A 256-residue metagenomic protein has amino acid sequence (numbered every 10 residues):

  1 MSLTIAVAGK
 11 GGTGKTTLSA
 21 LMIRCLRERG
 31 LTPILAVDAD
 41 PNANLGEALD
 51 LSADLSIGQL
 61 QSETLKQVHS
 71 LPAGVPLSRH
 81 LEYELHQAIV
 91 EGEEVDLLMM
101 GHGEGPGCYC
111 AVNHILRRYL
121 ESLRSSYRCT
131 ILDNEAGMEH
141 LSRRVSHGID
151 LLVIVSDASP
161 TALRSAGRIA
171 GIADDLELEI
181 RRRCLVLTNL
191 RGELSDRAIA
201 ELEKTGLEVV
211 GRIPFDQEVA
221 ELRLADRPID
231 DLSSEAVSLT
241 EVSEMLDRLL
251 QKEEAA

Functional and structural regions predicted by a protein language model:
L3-P41: Walker A/P-loop phosphate-binding motif and the immediately C-terminal alpha-helix
L21, C25, A48, R144: Active-site signature of alpha/beta-hydrolase-fold catalytic machinery across serine- and Asp/Cys-nucleophile hydrolases
E28-E91: N-terminal phosphate/diphosphate-binding loop that engages ATP/GTP or pyrophosphate donors across diverse enzyme folds
L51-L55, I172-A173, A200-K204, P228-D230: Short, hinge-like loop/turn segments at secondary-structure boundaries
G58-Q59, V210-D216: Beta-strand->loop->alpha-helix junctions that form or flank phosphate-binding loops in nucleotide-handling enzymes
R79-Q87, E91-G92, D96-L132: Cytosolic-facing regulatory segments adjacent to core modules
A111-R212, E221: Conserved catalytic-core segment of NTP-binding enzymes
A225-A236: C-terminal boundary of histidine-terminating zinc-finger modules
